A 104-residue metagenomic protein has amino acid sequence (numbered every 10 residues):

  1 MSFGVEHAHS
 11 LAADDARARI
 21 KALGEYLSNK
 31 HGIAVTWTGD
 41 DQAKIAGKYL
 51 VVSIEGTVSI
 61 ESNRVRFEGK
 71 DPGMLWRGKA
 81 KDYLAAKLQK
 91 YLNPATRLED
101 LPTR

Functional and structural regions predicted by a protein language model:
M1-I33: Terminal, regulation- and interaction-focused segments at domain boundaries
S10, D14-R17, K70, M74-D82: Ordered, soluble secondary-structure elements with a strong preference for glycine-centered loop motifs and nearby
A22, Y26-S62: Ser/Thr-rich, low-complexity intrinsically disordered terminal regions
V35-T36, S62-R64, P72, L84-A86 (+1 more regions): Short, charged/polar low-complexity linear motifs in solvent-exposed/disordered segments
T57-R77: Intrinsically disordered, low-complexity regulatory segments enriched in Ser/Thr/Pro and charged residues
W76-R104: A conserved amphipathic terminal alpha-helix motif
